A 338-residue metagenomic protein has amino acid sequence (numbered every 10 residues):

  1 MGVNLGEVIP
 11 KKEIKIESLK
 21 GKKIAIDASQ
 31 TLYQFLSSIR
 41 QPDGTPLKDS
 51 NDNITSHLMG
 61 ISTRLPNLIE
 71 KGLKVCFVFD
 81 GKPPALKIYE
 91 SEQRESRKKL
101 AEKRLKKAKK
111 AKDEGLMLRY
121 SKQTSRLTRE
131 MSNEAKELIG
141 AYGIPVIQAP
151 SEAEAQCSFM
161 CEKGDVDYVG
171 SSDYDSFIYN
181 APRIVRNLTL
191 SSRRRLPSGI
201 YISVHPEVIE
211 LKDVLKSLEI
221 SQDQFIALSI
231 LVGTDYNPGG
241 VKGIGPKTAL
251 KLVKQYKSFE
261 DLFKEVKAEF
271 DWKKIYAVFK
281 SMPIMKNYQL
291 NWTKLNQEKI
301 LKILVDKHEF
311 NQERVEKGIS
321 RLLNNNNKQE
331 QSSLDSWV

Functional and structural regions predicted by a protein language model:
M1, K20-K22, G140-Y142, N180-I184 (+3 more regions): Generic structural motif recognizing short loop/turn segments at the entrances and edges of beta-strands
V3-V8, K12-I14, S18-K163, P182 (+1 more regions): Noncatalytic, basic helical substrate-engagement surface that gates or grips nucleic-acid strands
E7-I9, I14-K20, F35, K74 (+1 more regions): Non-catalytic nucleic-acid-binding/docking modules located in mid-to-C-terminal regions of nucleic-acid enzymes
D27, F77, D173, G245 (+1 more regions): Short, conserved catalytic/metal-binding motifs centered on acidic residues
G44-T45, T124-W272: Nuclease catalytic cores that cleave nucleic-acid phosphodiester bonds, predominantly acidic two-metal-ion
Q93, I178, K280-P283: Generic alpha-helical secondary structure signal
S96-R97, V166-Y168, V185, Q331-S333: Short alpha-helix boundary/capping motifs
